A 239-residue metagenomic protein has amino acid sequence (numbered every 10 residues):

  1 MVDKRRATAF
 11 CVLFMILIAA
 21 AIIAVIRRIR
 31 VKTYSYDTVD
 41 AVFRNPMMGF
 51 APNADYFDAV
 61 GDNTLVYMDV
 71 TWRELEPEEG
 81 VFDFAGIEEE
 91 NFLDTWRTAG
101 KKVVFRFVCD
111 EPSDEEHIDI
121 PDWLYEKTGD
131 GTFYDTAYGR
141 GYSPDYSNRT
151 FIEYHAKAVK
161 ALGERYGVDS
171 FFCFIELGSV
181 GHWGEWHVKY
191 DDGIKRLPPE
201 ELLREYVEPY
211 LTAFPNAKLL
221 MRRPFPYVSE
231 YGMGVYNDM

Functional and structural regions predicted by a protein language model:
M1-I18: N-terminal Sec-pathway targeting helices
A21-T33: Membrane-interface motif at the C-terminal end of an N-terminal transmembrane signal
V31-S147: N-terminal substrate-binding region of glycoside hydrolase catalytic domains
K32-D58, D62-Y67, R97-K101, F174-G184 (+1 more regions): Catalytic-core regions of glycoside hydrolase
V81-F92, I152-K160, R196-E208: Well-ordered, non-membrane alpha-helical segments in soluble/globular domains
L93, R97, G163-G167, L211: N-terminal cationic-hydrophobic initiation segments that often serve targeting/anchoring roles
G131-F151, H155-G193: Active-site groove signature of glycoside hydrolases
